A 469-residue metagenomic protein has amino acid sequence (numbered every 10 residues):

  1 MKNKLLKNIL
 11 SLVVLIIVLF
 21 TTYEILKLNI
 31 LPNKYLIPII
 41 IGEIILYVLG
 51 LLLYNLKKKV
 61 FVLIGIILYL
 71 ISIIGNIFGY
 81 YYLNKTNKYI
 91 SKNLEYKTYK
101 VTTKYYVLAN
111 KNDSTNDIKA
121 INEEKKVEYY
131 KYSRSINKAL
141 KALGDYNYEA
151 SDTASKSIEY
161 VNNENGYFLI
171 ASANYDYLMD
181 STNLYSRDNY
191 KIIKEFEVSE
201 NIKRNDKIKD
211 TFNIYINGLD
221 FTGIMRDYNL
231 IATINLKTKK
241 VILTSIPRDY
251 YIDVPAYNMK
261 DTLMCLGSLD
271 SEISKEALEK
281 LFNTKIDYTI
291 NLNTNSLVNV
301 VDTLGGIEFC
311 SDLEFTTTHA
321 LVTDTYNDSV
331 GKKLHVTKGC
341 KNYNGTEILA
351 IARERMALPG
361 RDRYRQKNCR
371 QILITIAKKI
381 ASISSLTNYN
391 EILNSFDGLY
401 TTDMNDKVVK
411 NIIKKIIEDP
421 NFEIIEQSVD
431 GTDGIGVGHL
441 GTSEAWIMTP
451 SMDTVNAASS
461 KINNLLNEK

Functional and structural regions predicted by a protein language model:
L5-L53: Membrane-embedded alpha-helical segments of integral membrane proteins
L52-V60: Cytoplasmic membrane-interface regions of multi-pass membrane proteins
K59-Y82: Internal/C-terminal transmembrane anchor helices
F78-K92: Sec-dependent signal peptide cleavage junction
K88-K100, Y106-D113, D117-I118, N122-N162 (+1 more regions): Non-catalytic, solvent-exposed segments at the cell envelope interface
